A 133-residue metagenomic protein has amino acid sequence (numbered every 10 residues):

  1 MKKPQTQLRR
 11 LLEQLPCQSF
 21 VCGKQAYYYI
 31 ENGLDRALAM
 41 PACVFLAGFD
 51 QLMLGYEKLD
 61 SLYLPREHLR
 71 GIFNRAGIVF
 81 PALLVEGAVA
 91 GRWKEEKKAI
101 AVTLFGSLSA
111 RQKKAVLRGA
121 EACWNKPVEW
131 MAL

Functional and structural regions predicted by a protein language model:
M1-L133: Long, charged, low-complexity, helical-prone intrinsically disordered regions
